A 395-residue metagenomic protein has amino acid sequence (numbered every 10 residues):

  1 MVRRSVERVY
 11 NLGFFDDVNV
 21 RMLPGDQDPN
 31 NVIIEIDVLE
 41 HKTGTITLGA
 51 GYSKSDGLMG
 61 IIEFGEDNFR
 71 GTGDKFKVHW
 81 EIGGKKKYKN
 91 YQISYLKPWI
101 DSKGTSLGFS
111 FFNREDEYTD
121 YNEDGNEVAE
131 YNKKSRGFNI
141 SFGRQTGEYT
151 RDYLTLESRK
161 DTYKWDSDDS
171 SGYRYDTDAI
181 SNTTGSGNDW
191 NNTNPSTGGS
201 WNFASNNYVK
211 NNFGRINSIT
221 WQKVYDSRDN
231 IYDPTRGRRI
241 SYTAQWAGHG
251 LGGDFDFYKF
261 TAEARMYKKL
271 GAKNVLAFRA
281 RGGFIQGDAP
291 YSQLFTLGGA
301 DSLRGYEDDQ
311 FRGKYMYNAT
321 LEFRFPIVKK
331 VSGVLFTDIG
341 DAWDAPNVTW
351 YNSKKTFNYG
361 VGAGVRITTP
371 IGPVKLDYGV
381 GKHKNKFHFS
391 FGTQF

Functional and structural regions predicted by a protein language model:
M1-N230, L297, D301, Q310-M316 (+2 more regions): Gram-negative/organellar outer-membrane beta-barrel architecture
L12, L58, E63-D67, F76-L96 (+3 more regions): C-terminal transmembrane beta-barrel domains of outer membrane proteins
